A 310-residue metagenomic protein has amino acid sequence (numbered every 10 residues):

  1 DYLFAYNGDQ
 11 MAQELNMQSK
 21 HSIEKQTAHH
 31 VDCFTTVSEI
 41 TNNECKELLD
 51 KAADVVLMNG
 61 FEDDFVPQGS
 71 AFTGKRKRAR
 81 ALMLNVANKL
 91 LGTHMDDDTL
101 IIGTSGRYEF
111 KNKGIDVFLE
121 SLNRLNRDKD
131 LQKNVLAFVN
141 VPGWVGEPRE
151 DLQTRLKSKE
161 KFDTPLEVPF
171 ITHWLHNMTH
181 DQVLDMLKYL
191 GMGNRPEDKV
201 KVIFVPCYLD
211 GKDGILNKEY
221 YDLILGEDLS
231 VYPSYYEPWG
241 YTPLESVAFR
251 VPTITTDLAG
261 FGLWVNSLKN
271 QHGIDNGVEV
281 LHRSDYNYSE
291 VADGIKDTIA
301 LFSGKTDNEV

Functional and structural regions predicted by a protein language model:
D1-V310: Catalytic cores of nucleotide-sugar-dependent glycosyltransferases that transfer UDP/GDP/TDP-activated
